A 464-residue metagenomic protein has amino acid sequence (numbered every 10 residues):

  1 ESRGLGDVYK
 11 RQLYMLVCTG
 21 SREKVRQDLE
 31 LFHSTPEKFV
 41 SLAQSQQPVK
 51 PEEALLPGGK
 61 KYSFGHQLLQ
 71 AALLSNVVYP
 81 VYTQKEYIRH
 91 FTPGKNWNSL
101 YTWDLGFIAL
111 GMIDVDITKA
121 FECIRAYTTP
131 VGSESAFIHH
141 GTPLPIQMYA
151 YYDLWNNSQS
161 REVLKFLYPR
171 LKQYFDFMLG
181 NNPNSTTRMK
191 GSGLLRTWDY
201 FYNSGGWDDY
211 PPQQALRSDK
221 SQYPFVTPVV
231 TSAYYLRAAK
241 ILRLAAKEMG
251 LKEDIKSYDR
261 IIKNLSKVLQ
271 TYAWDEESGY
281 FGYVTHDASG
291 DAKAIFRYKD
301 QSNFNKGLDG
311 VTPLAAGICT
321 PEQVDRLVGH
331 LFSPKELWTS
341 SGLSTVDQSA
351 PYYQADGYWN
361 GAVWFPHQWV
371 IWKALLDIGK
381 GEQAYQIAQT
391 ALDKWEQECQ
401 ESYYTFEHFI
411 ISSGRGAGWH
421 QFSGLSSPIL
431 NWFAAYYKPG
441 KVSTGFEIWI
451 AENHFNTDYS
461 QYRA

Functional and structural regions predicted by a protein language model:
E1-Y9: Single conserved hydrophobic/aromatic residue that forms the stacking wall/gate of nucleotide- or nucleobase-binding
V17-E23: Ser/Thr/Pro-rich, low-complexity mucin-like regions that serve as glycosylated stalks/linkers or repetitive adhesive
Q27-Q44, P48, K61-L69, D116-T129 (+7 more regions): Extended, well-ordered alpha-helical scaffold segments
P48-K165, K172, T227, K240 (+3 more regions): Substrate-binding groove/exosite segments of carbohydrate-active enzymes
L56-V81, T102, S158-V229, R260-N264 (+4 more regions): Active-site acid/base region of carbohydrate-active enzymes
G59-S63, N182-S192, R196, Y234-V324 (+1 more regions): Catalytic cores of carbohydrate-active enzymes
K85-K95, P145-N157, R188-P224, S278-K306 (+2 more regions): Carbohydrate-binding/catalytic loop surfaces
E322, G329-T339, Y353, G357 (+1 more regions): Non-catalytic C-terminal accessory modules of carbohydrate-active enzymes
